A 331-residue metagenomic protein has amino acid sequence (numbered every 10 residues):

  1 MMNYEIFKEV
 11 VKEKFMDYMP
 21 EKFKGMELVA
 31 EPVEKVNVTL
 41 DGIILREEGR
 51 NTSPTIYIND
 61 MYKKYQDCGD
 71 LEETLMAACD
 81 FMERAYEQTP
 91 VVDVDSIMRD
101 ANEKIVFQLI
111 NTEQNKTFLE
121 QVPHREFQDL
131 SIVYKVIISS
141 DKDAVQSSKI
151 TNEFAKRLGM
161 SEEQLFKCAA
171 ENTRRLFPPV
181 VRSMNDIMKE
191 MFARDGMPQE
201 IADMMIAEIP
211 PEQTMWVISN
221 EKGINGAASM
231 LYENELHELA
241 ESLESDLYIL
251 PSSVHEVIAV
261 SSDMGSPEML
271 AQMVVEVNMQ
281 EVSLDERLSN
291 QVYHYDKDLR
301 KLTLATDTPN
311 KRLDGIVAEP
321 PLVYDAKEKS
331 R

Functional and structural regions predicted by a protein language model:
M1-V36: N-terminal alpha-helical "arm" segments
M2, N152-K156, M160, G223-M230: Generic amphipathic alpha-helical segments used as scaffolds and interaction surfaces in large, multi-domain proteins
N3-V11, D70, T74, S161 (+3 more regions): Short amphipathic alpha-helical segments
V11-F23, A78, M82, Y86 (+3 more regions): Hydrophobic, Leu/Ile/Phe/Ala-enriched alpha-helical segments that form helix-helix packing faces
E13-D17, G42-I43, Q199-I206, L236 (+1 more regions): Intrinsically disordered, low-complexity boundary segments flanking structured domains
M19, F23, P90, F177-V181 (+2 more regions): Residue-level signal for secondary-structure boundary elements
M26-I218: Charged, alpha-helical interface segments at or near domain boundaries
N220-R331: C-terminal structured domains
